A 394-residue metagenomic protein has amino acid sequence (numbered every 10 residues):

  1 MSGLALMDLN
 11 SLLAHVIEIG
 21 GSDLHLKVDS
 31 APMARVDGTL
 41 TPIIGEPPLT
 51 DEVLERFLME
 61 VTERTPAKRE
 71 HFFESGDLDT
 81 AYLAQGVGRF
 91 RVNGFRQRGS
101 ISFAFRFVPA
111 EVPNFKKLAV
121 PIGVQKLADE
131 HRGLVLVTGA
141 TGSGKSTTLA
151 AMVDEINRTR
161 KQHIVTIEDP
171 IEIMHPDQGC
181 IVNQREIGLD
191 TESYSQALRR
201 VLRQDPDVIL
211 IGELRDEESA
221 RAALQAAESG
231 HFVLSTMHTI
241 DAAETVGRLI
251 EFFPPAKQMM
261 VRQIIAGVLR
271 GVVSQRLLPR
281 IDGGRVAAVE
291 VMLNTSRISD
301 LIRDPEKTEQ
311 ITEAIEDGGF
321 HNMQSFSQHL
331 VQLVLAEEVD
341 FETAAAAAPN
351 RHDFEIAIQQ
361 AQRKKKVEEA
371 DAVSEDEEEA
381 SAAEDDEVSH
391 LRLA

Functional and structural regions predicted by a protein language model:
M1-A394: Short, flexible helix-loop junctions that flank or precede catalytic/ligand sites
